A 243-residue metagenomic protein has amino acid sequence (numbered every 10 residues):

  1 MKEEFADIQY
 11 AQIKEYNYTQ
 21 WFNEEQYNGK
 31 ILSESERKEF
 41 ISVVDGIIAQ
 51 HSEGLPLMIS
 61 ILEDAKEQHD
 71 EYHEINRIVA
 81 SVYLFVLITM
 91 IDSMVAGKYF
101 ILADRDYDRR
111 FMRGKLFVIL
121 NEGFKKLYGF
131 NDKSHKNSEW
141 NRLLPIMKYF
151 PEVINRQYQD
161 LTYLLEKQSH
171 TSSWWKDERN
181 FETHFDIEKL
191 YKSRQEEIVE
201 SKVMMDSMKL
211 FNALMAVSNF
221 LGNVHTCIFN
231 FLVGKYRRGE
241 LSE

Functional and structural regions predicted by a protein language model:
M1-S173, E197-E243: Amphipathic alpha-helical interface segments
S173-F185: Long, charged low-complexity segments
H184-S193: Histidine-centered active-site/metal-ligand motif
